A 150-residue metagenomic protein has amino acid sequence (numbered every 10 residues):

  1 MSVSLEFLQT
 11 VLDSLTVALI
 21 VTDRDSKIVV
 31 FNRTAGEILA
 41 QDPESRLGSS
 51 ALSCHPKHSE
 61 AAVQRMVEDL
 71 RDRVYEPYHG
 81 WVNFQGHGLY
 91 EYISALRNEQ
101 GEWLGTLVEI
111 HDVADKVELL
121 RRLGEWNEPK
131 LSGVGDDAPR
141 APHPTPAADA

Functional and structural regions predicted by a protein language model:
M1-G36: Sensory modules in modular signal-transduction proteins
V3-E6, T10-V17, E128-D137, A141-A150: PAS/LOV and related PAS-like sensory modules
Q9, L52, V67-E68, G124: Solvent-exposed, non-membrane alpha-helical residues enriched in polar/charged side chains
A35-R46: PAS/PAS-like sensory domain cap-loop motif
I38, C54, L119: Residues that scaffold the ATP/ADP-binding catalytic core of kinase and kinase-like folds
S45-H58: PAS-family sensory/regulatory domains
S59-V117: PAS-family sensory/regulatory modules and their coupling/dimerization elements
R97-P144: Sensory coupling linkers of modular signal transduction proteins
